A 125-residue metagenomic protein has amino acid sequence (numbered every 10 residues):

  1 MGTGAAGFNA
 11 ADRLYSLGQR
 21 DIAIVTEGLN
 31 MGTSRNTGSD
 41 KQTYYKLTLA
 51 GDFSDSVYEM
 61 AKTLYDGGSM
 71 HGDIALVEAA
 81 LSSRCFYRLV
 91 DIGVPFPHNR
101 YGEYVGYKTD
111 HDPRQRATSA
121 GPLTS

Functional and structural regions predicted by a protein language model:
M1-I24: N-terminal Rossmann-like FAD-binding beta1-loop-alpha1 element of flavoenzymes
E27-S125: Conserved N-terminal/central alpha/beta ligand/cofactor-binding core
